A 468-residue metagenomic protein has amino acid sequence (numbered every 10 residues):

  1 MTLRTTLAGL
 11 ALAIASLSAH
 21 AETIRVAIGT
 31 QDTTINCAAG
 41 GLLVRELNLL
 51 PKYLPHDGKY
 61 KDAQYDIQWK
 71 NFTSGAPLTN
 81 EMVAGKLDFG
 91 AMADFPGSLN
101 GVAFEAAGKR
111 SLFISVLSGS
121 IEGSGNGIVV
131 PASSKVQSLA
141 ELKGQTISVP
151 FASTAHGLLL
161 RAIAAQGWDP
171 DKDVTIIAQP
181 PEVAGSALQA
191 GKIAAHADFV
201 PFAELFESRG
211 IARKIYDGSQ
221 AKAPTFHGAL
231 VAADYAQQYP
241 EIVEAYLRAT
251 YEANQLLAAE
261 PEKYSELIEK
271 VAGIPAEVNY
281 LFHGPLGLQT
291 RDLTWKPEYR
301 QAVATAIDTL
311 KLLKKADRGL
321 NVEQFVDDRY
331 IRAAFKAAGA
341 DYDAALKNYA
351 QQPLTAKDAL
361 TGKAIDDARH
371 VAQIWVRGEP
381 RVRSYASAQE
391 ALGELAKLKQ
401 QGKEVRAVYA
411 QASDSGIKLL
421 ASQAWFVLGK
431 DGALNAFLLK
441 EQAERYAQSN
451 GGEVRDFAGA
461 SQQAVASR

Functional and structural regions predicted by a protein language model:
L17-A21: Sec/Tat signal peptide C-region and signal peptidase I cleavage site
E22-D169, T175-A178, A194, A223: Short, glycine-/small- and polar/acidic-enriched structural segments that line small-molecule recognition paths
D32-I35, Y239-D317: Secondary-structure end/capping motifs
V44, G125-K135, T225-E241, V427-G429: A bilobed periplasmic-binding-protein/Venus flytrap-type ligand-binding module shared by bacterial periplasmic
A63, T146, P150-A162, Q166 (+2 more regions): Ligand-binding clefts/hinges and TM-proximal coupling segments of bilobed small-molecule sensing domains
E105, D171, I177, E182-V271 (+2 more regions): Pocket-lining segment of extracytoplasmic ligand-binding domains
L310-T355: Conserved C-terminal helix/tail region of periplasmic/extracytoplasmic solute-binding proteins
D358-T361: Short cysteine-rich clusters marking metal-coordination/redox-active sites
